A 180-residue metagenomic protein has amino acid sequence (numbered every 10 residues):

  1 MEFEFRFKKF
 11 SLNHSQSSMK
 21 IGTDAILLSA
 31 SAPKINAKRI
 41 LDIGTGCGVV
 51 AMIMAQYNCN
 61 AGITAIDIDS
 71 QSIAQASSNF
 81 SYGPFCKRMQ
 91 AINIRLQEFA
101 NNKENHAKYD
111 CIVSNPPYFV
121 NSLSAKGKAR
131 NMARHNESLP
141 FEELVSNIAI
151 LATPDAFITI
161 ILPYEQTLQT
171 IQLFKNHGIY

Functional and structural regions predicted by a protein language model:
M1-I35: Class I SAM-dependent transferase core
K9, N60-G62, C86-R88, D155 (+1 more regions): A generic structural signal for alpha->beta connector loops
N13, S17, I21, P140-Y180: Conserved Class I SAM-dependent methyltransferase catalytic core
D24, E104-N105, T170: Residues at alpha-helix caps and immediate loop-helix transition turns in enzyme cores, especially N- and C-cap
S29, K128-N131, H177: Glycine-rich, phosphate-binding/catalytic loops in enzymes
A30-N105, C111-S114, V120-A125: Conserved SAM/SAH cofactor-binding pocket of Class I
P116-E143: Mobile active-site "lid"/loop adjacent to the S-adenosyl-L-methionine
